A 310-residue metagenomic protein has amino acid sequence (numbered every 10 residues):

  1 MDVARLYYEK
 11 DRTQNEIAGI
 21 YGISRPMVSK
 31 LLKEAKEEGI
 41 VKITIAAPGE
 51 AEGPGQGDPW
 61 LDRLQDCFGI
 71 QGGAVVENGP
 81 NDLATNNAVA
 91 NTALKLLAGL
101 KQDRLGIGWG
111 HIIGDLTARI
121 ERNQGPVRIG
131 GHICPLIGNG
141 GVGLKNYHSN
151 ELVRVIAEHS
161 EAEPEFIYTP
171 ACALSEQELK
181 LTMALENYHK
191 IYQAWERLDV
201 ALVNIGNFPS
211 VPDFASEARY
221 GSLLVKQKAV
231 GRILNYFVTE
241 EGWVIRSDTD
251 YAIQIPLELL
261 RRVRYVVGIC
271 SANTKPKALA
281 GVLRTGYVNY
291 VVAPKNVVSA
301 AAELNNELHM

Functional and structural regions predicted by a protein language model:
M1-R12, K36-G39: Short, amphipathic alpha-helical "recognition" segments used to contact nucleic acids or chromatin
V3, T13-I23: Short alpha-helical "recognition helix" segments of helix-turn-helix
L6, K30, W243-M310: ATP/nucleoside-binding phosphotransfer catalytic cores, i.e., glycine-rich phosphate-binding loops
P26: Key DNA-contact positions within bacterial/archaeal DNA-binding proteins
G39-G53: Short Lys/Arg-enriched helix C-cap and helix-to-coil transition segments that create basic nucleic-acid-contact patches
D58-K95, G99-Q102, P126-P209, S216-E217 (+1 more regions): Ligand-binding beta-strand-loop-alpha-helix segment within the catalytic cores of soluble metabolic enzymes
L105-D115, G141, N207-P209, A272-T274: Gly/Ser/Thr-rich loops at beta-strand to alpha-helix junctions that form or flank small-molecule/cofactor-binding
F214-V244: Gly/Ser/Thr-rich active-site loops/lids in small-molecule metabolic enzymes that frequently grip phosphoryl groups
